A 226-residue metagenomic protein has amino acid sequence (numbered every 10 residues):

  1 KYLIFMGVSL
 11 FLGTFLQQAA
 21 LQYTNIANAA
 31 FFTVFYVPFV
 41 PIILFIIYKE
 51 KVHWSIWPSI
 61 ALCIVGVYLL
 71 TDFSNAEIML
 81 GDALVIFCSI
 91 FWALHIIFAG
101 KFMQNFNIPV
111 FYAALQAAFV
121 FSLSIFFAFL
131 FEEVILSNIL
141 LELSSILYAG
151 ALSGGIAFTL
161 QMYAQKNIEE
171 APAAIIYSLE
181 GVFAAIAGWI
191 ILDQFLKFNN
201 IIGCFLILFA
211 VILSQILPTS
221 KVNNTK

Functional and structural regions predicted by a protein language model:
K1-A27, F32-T33, L69, G150-I168: Specific transmembrane alpha-helical segments of multi-pass solute transporters/efflux pumps, especially DMT/EamA
G7, F11, F15, P38-I42 (+6 more regions): Hydrophobic/small/kink-forming positions within alpha-helical transmembrane segments of polytopic membrane proteins
F15, L62-I78, F119-L143, I186-I190 (+2 more regions): Membrane-interface helix-cap regions at the ends of transmembrane helices in multi-pass membrane proteins
Q17, Y36-P58, V182-I201: C-terminal transmembrane-helix exit sites in multi-pass transporters
A29-F35, A99-F121, G154-I190: Helix-helix packing/entry segments at the starts of transmembrane helices
V40-P41, E77-E132, I146, K226: Transmembrane alpha-helical segments that form core, pore/gating elements of small-molecule transporters/exporters
V52-D72, S89-I90, N199-P218: Hydrophobic transmembrane alpha-helices of multi-pass small-molecule transport proteins
E142, L152, S178-K226: C-terminal-most transmembrane helix of multi-pass membrane proteins
